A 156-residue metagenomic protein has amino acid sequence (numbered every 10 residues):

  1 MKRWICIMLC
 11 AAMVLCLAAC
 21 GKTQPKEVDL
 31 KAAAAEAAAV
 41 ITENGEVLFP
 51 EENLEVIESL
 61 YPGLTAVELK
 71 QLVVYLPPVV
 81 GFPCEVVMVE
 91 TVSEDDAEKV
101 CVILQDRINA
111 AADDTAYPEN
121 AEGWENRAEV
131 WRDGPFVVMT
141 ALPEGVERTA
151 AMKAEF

Functional and structural regions predicted by a protein language model:
M1-M8: Bacterial N-terminal signal peptides that target proteins for export
L15-A19: C-terminal motif of bacterial Sec signal peptides marking the signal peptidase cleavage site
G21-T23: Bacterial signal peptide processing site
E27-E46: Post-signal peptide N-terminal segment of mature Sec-exported envelope proteins
L48-P83, D95-D96: Short, compositionally biased low-complexity segments enriched in polar/charged residues
E85-S93, F136-A141: Second-shell loop/turn segments in exported
E94-D133: Short Gly/Thr-rich strand-loop-strand
N120-F156: A short, solvent-exposed beta-edge/loop patch
